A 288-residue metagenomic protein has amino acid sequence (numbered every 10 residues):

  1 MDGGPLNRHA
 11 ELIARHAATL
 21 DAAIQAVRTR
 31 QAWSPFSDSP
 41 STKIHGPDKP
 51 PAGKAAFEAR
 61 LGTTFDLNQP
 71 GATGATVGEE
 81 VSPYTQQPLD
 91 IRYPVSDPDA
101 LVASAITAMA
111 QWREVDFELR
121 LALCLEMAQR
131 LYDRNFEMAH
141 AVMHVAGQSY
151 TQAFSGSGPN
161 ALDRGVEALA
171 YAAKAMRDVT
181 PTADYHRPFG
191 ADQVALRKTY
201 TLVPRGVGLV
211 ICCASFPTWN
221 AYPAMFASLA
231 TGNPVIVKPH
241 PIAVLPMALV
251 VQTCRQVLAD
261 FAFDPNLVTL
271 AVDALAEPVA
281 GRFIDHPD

Functional and structural regions predicted by a protein language model:
D2-Q193, A227: N-terminal Rossmann-like NAD(P)+-binding subdomain of aldehyde/semialdehyde dehydrogenases
R177-D288: Rossmann-like NAD(P) dinucleotide-binding subdomain of oxidoreductase/dehydrogenase enzymes
